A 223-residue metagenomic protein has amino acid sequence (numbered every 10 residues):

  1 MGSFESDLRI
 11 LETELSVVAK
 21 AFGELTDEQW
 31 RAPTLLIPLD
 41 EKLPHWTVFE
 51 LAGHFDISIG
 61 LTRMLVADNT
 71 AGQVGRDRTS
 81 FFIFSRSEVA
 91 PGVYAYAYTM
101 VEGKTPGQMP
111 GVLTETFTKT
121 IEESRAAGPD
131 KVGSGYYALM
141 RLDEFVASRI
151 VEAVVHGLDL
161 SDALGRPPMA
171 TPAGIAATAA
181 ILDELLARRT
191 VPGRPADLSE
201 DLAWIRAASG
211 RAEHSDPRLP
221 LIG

Functional and structural regions predicted by a protein language model:
M1-V17, E24-P44, M64-R78, E102-K104 (+3 more regions): Structured surface interface patches that mediate subunit assembly and partner/cofactor docking
A19-T26, A52, D56: Short amphipathic alpha-helical segments enriched in leucine
V48-Y94: Conserved alpha-helical segments that form or flank metal/cofactor-binding pockets of metalloenzymes
I83, S87-G111: Long amphipathic alpha-helical segments that form oligomerization/scaffold cores
